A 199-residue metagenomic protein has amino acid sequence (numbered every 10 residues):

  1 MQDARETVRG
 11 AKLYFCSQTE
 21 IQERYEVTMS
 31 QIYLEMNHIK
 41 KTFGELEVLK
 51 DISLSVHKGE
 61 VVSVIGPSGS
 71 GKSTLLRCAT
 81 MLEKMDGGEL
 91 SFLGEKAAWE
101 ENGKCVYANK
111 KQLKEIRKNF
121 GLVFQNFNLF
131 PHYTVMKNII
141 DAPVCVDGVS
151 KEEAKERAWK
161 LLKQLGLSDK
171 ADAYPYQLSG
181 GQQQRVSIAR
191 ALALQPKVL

Functional and structural regions predicted by a protein language model:
I65-P67: The feature captures the beta-strand-to-loop junction immediately N-terminal to the Walker
T80: Helix-to-loop junction immediately C-terminal to a conserved catalytic motif
G88-N102: Conserved ABC transporter NBD signature motif
Y133-D141: Short coil-to-helix segment of the ABC ATPase nucleotide-binding domain corresponding to the Q-loop/switch region
Y174-L178, Q182: Conserved ABC ATPase signature
Q195: Conserved catalytic motifs of ABC-family nucleotide-binding domains
